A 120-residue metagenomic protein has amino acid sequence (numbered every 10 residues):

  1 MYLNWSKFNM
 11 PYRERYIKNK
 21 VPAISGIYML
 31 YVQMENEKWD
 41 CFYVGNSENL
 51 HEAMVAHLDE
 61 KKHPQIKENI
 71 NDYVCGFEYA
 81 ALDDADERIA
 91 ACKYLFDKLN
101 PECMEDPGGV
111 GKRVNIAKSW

Functional and structural regions predicted by a protein language model:
M1-F42, N46-W120: Boundary/linker segments flanking structured domains
